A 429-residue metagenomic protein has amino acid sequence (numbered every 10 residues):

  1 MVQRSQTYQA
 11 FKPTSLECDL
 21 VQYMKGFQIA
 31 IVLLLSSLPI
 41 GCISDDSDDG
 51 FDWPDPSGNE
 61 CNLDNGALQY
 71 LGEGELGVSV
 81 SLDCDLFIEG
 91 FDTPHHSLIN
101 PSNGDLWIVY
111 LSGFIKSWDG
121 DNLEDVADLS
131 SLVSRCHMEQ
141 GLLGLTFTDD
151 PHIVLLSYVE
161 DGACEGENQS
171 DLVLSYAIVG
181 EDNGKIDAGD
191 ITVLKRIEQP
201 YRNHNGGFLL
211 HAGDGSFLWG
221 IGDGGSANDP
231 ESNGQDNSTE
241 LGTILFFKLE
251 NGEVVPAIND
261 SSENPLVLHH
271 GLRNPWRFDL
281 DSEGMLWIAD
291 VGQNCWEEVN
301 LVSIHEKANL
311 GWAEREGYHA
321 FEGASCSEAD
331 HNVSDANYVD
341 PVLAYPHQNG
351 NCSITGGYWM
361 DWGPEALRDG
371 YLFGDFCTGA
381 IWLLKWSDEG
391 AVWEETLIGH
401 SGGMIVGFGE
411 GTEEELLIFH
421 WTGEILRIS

Functional and structural regions predicted by a protein language model:
M1-D52: Secretory targeting signatures
G50-D223, R277-D279, G284-G292, G350-S387 (+1 more regions): Acidic, Gly/Ser/Thr-rich repeat motifs that build Ca2+-stabilized beta-propeller blades
G66, G77-V78, L155, E231 (+1 more regions): Surface-exposed intrinsically disordered loops and tails
E124-H137, G189-G206, N251-L268, W312-N349: Surface-exposed loop and turn segments in beta-propeller and other repeat-based domains that flank or scaffold
E160-N168, G220-N237, E297-N300: Short, conserved, GDST-rich strand-edge loop motifs in beta-rich repeat architectures
Y176-I186, F247-V255, V302-L310, L384-A391 (+1 more regions): Short loop/turn segments immediately following beta-strands, especially the blade-tip and inter-blade linker loops
L266-S303: Repeat-solenoid scaffold signature
A391-T412: Conserved blade-ending motifs and adjacent loop-strand segments that build the rim/top face of beta-propeller domains
